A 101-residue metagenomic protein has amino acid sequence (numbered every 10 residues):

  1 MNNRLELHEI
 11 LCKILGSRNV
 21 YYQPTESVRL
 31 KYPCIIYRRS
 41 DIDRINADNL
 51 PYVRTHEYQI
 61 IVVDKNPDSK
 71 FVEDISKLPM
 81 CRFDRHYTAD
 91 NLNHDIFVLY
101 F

Functional and structural regions predicted by a protein language model:
M1-I42, L50: Small/polar-rich, solvent-exposed N-terminal microdomains that initiate assembly or binding
E9-L11, V72-P79: Short amphipathic alpha-helices in soluble, non-transmembrane regions that often serve as interface/regulatory elements
R29, L50-T55, A89-N93: A generic structural micro-feature
S40-R44, K65-D68: Short, charged/polar surface micro-motifs in flexible loops or helix N-caps
N46-N49, E73: Short, glycine/acidic-enriched capping/hinge loops at junctions between secondary-structure elements
R54-N66, N93-F101: Oligomerization/assembly interface segments of phage tail-like spikes and tubes
S76-F101: Acidic-leaning, charged glycine-interspersed low-complexity segments
